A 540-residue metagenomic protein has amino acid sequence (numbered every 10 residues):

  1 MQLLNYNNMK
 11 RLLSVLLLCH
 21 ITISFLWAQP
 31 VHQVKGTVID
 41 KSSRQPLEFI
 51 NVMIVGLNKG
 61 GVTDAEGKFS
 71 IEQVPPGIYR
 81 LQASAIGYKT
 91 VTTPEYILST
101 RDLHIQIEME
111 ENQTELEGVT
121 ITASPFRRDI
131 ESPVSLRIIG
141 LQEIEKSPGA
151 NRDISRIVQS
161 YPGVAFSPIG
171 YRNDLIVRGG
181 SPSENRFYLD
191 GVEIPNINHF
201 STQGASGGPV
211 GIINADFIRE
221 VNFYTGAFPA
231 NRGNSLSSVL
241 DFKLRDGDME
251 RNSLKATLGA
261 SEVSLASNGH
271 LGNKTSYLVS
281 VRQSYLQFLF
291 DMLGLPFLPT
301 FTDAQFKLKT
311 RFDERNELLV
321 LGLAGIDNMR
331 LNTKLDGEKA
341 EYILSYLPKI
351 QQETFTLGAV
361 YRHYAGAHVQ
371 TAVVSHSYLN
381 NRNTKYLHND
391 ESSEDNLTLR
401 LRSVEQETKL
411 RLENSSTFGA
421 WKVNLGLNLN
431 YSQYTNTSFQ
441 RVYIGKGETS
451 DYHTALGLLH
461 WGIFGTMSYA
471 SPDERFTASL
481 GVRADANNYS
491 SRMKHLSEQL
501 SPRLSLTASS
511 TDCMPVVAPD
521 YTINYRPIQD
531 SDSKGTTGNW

Functional and structural regions predicted by a protein language model:
W27-G118, D129, R475: Periplasm-facing N-terminal accessory domains of Gram-negative outer-membrane beta-barrel systems
K89, E95-I97, T122, F126-F228 (+1 more regions): Periplasmic N-terminal accessory/gating domains of Gram-negative outer-membrane beta-barrel systems
S124, Y224-G226, K243, T257-S261 (+9 more regions): Outer-membrane beta-barrel pore domains and translocons
I138-G140, S206, L295-T300, K334-L344 (+4 more regions): Flexible, surface-exposed loop regions and adjacent strand-edge segments of Gram-negative outer-membrane beta-barrel
R186, E220-N231, S237-R245, N252-P296 (+2 more regions): Predominantly transmembrane beta-strands of Gram-negative outer membrane beta-barrel pores used for transport
N198, N328, K334-K339, T435-V442 (+1 more regions): Surface-exposed extracellular loop regions of Gram-negative outer-membrane beta-barrel proteins, predominantly
K309-D327, L347-M493, S509: Face-selective signature of the C-terminal outer-membrane beta-barrel domain
K339-Y361, S403, L456, D520-W540: Outer-membrane beta-barrel signature, preferentially recognizing the C-terminal barrel domain of Gram-negative
